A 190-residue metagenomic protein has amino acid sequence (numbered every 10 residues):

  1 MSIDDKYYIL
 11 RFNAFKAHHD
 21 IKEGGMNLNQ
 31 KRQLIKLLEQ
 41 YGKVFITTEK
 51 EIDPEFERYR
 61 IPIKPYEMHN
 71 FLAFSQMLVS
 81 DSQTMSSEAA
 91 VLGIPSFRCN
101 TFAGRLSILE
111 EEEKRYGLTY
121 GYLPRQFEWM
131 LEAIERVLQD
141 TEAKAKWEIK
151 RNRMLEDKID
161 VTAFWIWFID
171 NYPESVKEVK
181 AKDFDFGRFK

Functional and structural regions predicted by a protein language model:
M1-Y41, E51-K190: Nucleotide-activated sugar donor-binding and catalytic core shared by glycosyltransferases and related lipid-linked
F45-T48: Short internal beta-strands
